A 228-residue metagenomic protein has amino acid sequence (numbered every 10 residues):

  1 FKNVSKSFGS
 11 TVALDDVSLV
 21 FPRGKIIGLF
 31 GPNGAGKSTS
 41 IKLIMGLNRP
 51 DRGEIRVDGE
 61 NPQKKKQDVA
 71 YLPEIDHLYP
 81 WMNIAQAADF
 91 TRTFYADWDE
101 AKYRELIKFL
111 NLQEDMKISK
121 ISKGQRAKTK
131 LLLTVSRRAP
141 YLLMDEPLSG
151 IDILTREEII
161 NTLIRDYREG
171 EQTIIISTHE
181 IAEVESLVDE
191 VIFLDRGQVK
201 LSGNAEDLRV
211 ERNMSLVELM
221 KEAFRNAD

Functional and structural regions predicted by a protein language model:
F30-P32: The feature captures the beta-strand-to-loop junction immediately N-terminal to the Walker
M45: Helix-to-loop junction immediately C-terminal to a conserved catalytic motif
G53-K65: Conserved ABC transporter NBD signature motif
I75-K130: ABC-family P-loop ATPase nucleotide-binding domains
L142-E146: Catalytic Walker B motif of ABC-type/P-loop ATPase nucleotide-binding domains
E157-E169: Helical segment within the ABC ATPase nucleotide-binding domain
